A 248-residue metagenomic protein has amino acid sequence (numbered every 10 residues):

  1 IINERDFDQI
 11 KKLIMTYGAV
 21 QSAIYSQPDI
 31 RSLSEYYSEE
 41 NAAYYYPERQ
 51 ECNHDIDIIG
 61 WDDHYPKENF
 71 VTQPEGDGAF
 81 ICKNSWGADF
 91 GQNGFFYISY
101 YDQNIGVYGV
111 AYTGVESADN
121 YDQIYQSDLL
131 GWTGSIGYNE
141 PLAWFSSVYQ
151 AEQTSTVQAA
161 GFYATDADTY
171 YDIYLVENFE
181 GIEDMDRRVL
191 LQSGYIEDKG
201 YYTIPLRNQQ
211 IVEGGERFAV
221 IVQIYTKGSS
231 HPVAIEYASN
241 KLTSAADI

Functional and structural regions predicted by a protein language model:
I1-A79, A88-D166, I196-D198, V212-G215: Predominantly the structural core of cysteine protease catalytic domains
R5, D168-D247: Aromatic- and Gly/Pro-enriched, solvent-exposed loop/edge beta-strand patches characteristic of beta-rich domains
